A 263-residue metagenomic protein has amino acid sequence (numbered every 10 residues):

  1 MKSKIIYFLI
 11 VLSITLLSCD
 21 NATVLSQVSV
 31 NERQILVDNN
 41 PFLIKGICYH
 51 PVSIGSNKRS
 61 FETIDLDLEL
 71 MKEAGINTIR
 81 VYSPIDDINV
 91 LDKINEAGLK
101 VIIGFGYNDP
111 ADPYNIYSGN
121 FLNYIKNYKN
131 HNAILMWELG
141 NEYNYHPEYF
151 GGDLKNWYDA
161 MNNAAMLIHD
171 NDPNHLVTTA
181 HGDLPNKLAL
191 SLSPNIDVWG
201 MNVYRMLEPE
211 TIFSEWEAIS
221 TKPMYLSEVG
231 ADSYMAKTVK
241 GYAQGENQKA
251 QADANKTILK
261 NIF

Functional and structural regions predicted by a protein language model:
K2-I10: Sec-dependent signal peptide recognition, specifically the positively charged N-region followed immediately by
L16-S18: C-terminal motif of bacterial Sec signal peptides marking the signal peptidase cleavage site
D20-R33: Short acidic, Pro/Gly- and aromatic-enriched capping/linker segments at domain boundaries
S29-N31, V37-D38, K72, S191 (+2 more regions): Substrate-binding clefts and catalytic carboxylate motifs of secreted carbohydrate-active enzymes
L36-V37, P41-W199, P209-E210, I219: Active-site mouth of glycoside hydrolases
A180, M201, M224-E228: Active-site neighborhood of phospho(di)ester-bond hydrolases with catalytic His/Asp-centered motifs
L184-N186, R205-L207, A231-S233: Short, catalytically relevant binding-site loops at active-site mouths
M201-E210, D253: Active-site glycine- and acidic-residue-rich loops that bind and position anionic ligands or nucleotide-like cofactors
